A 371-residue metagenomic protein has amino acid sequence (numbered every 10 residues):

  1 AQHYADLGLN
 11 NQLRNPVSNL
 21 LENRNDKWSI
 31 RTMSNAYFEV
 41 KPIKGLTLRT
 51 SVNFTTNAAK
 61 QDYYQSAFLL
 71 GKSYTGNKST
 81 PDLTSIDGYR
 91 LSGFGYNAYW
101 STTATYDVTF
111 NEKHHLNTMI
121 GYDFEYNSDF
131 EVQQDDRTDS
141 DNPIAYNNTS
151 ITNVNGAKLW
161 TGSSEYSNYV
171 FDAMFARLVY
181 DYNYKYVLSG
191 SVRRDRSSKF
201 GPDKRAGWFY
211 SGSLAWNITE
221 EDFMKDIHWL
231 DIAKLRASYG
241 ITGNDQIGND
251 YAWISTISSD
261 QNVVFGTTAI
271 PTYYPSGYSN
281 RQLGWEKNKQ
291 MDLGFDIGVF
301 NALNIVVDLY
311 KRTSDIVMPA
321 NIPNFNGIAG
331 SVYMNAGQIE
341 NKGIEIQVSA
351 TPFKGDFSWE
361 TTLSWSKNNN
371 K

Functional and structural regions predicted by a protein language model:
Q2-Q65, G76-K371: Extracellular/periplasmic, surface-exposed regions of secreted and cell-surface proteins
